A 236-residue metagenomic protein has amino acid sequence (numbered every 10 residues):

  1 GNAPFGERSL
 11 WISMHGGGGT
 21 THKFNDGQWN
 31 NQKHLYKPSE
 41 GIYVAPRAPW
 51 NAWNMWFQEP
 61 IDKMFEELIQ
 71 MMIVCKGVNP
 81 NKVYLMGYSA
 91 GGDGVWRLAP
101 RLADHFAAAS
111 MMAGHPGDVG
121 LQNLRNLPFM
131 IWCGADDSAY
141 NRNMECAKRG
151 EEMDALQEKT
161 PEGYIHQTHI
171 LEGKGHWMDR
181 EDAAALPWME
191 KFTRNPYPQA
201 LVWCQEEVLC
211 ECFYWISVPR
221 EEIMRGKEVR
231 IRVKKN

Functional and structural regions predicted by a protein language model:
G1-N2, D154-N236: Alpha/beta-hydrolase-fold serine-hydrolase catalytic core, especially in secreted/extracellular enzymes
N2-F5, K33-L35, M72-N79, P100 (+1 more regions): Surface-exposed acidic, glycine-flexible loop patches that form ligand/cofactor-binding and adhesion interfaces
F5-L10, P38-Y43, N79-V83, L102-A108 (+2 more regions): Loop/turn elements at helix/coil->beta-strand transitions in domains of secreted/extracellular proteins
E7, T21-G27, N54-Q58, W96-L98 (+3 more regions): Short, solvent-exposed loop/turn and secondary-structure capping segments
E7-V74: Active-site machinery of serine-nucleophile hydrolases
N25, I61-L68, G91-L98, L102-H105 (+2 more regions): Stable alpha-helical elements in mature extracytoplasmic
N81-R125: Primarily recognizes the serine-hydrolase "nucleophile elbow" in alpha/beta-hydrolase and SGNH/GDSL folds
A108-E190: The feature captures the conserved acid-bearing segment of alpha/beta-hydrolase catalytic domains
